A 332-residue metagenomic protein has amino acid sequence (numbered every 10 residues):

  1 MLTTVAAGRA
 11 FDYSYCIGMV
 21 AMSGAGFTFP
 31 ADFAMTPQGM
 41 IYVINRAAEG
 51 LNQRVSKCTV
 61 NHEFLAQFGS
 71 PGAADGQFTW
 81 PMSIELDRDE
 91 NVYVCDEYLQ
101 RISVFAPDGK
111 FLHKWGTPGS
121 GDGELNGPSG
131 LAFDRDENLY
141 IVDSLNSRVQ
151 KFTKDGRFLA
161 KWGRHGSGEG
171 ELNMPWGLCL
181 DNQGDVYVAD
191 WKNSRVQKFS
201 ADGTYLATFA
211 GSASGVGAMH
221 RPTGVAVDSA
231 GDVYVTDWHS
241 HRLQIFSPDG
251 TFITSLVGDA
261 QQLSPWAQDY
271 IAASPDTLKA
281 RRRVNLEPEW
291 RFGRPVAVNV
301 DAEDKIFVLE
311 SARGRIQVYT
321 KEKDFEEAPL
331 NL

Functional and structural regions predicted by a protein language model:
M1-L332: Eukaryotic scaffold repeat domains enriched in small/polar residues
